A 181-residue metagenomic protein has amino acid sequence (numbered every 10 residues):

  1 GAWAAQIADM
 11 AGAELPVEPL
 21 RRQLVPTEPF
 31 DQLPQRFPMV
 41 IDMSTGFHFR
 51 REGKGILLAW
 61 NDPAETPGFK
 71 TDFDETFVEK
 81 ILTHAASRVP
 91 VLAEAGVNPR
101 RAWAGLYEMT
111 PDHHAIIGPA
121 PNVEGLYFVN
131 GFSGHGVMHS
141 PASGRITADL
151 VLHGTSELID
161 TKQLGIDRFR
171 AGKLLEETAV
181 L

Functional and structural regions predicted by a protein language model:
G1-R36, L158: Central helical "cap/lid" subdomain
A2-A5, E79, T83, R145: Residues on a specific face of well-ordered alpha-helices
A5-A8, P19, F49, G53 (+1 more regions): Active-site-proximal flexible loops/turns
A8, L15, A64-F77, H139-L152 (+1 more regions): Short secondary-structure transition/capping segments
D9, V17-R22, T76-E79, R88-P90 (+1 more regions): A broad, low-specificity signal for short, low-complexity segments enriched in glycine/proline and polar/charged
E14, P29-F128: Active-site lid/adjacent beta-loop-alpha segment flanking the redox-cofactor pocket in flavoenzymes
R21, S44-T45, S133: Short acidic/glycine-enriched loop/turn segments that link adjacent beta-strands
H84-L181: C-terminal catalytic lobe of FAD-dependent flavoproteins
